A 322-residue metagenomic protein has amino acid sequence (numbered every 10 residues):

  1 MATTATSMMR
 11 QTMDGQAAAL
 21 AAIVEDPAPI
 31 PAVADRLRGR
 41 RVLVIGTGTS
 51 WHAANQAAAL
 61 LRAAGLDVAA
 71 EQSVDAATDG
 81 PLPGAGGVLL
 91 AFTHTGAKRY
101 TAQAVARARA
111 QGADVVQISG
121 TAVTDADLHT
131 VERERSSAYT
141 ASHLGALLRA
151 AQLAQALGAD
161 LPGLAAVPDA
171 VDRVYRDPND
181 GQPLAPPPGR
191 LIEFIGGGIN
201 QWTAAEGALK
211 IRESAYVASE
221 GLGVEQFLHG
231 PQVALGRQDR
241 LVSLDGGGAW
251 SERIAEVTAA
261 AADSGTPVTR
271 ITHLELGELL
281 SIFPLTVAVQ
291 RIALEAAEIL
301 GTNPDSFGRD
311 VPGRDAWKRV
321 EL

Functional and structural regions predicted by a protein language model:
M1-R40, R173-R176: An N-terminal, well-structured beta->alpha segment
A2-A18, T130-L144, L279: A cross-family phosphate/adenosyl-ligand binding-site feature
T4-M9, A126, G247, A259-L322: Phosphate-moiety recognition in structured ligand-binding domains
M8, L153-P188, N303-L322: Internal, active-site/partner-interface "lid" segment
P29, D35-D172, P178, G197 (+4 more regions): Glycine-rich phosphate-binding loops that contact phosphosugars or nucleotide phosphates
N179-E206: Internal active-site segments that recognize and position negatively charged phosphoryl groups and nucleotide moieties
E220-E225: A structural supersecondary motif
